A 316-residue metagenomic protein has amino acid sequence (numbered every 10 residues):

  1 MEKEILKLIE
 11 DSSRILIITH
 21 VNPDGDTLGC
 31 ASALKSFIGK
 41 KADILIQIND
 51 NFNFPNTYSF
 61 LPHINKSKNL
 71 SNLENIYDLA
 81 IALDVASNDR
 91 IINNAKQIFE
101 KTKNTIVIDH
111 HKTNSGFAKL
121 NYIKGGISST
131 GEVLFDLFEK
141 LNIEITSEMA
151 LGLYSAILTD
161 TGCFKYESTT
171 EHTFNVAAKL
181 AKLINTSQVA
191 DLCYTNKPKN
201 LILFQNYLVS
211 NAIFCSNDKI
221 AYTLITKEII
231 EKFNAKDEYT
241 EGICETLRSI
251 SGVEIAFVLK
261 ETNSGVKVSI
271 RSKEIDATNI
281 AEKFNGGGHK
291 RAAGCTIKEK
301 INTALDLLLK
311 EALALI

Functional and structural regions predicted by a protein language model:
E2-V21, G29-S59, E74-L79, T159-I316: Hydrophobic helix-and-loop "lid/oligomerization" segment in the mid-to-C-terminal part of catalytic domains
N22-P23, V85-N88, H111-T113, K227-E228 (+1 more regions): Short glycine-rich anion-binding loops that position phosphate/pyrophosphate groups of nucleotides and phosphorylated
G25-A31, N88-I92: Short glycine/serine/threonine-rich phosphate/pyrophosphate-binding segments that cradle anionic phosphate groups
F60-K68, N88-R90, S251: Short gly/ser/thr-rich secondary-structure transition/capping motifs
K66-I76: Short acidic low-complexity segments
K68, L79-I81, N104-I108, L120-I123 (+2 more regions): Hydrophobic/aromatic beta-strand patches that form the interior of the parallel beta-sheet core in alpha/beta enzyme
K96-K103: Short, conserved loop/helix-junction motifs that constitute active-site signature segments in enzyme catalytic cores
I108-V176: Short alpha-helices
